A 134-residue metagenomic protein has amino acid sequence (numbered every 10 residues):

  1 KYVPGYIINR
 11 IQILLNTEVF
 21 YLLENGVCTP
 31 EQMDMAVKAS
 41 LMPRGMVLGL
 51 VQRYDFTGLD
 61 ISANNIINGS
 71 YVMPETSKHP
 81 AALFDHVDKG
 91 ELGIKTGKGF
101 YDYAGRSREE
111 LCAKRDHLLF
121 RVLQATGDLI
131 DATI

Functional and structural regions predicted by a protein language model:
K1-N9: Rossmann-fold dinucleotide-binding core
Y2, E24-N25, P30-I134: NAD(P)-dependent Rossmann-like dehydrogenase/reductase catalytic/cofactor-binding core
I7, L15, T57-I61: Mid-domain beta-loop-alpha active-site segment that forms a flexible, acidic cofactor/metal-binding surface
N9-I11, S107-R108: Short secondary-structure transition/capping segments
Q12-E18, K38, M42: Structural/interface elements that position substrates and couple domains in central-metabolism enzymes
L14-L23, C28: Oxidoreductase and adenylate-handling cofactor-binding alpha/beta cores
